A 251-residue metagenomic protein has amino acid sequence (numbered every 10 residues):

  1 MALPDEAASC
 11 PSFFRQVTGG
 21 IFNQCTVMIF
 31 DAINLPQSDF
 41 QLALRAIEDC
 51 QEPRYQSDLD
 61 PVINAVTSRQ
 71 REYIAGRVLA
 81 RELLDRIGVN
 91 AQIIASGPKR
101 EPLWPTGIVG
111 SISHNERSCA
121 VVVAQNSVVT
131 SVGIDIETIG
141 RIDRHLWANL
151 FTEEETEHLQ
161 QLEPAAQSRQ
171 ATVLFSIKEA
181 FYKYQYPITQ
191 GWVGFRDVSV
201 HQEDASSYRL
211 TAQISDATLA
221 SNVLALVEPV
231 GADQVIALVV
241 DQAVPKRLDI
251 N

Functional and structural regions predicted by a protein language model:
A2-V132, I136-N251: Core catalytic alpha/beta fold that binds nucleotide/phospho-ligands
